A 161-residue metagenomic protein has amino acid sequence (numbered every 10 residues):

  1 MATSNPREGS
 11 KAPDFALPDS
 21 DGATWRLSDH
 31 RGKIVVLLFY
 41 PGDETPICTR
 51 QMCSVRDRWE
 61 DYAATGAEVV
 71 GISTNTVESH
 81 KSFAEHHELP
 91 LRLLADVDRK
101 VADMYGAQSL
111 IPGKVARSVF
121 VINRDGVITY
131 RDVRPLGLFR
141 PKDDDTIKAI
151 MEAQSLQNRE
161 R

Functional and structural regions predicted by a protein language model:
M1-R161: Chalcogenol-based redox active-site neighborhoods
